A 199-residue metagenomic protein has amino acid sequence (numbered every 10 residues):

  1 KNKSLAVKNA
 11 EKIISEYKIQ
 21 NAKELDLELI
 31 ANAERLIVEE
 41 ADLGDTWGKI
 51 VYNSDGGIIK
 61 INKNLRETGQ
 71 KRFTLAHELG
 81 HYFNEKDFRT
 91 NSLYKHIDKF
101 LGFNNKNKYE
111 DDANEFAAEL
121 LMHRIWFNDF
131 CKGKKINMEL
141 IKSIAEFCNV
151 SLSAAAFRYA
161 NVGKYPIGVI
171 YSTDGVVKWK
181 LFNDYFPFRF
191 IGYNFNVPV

Functional and structural regions predicted by a protein language model:
K1-V199: Active-site hotspot residues in diverse enzymes, especially metal/ion-binding acidic/histidine motifs
